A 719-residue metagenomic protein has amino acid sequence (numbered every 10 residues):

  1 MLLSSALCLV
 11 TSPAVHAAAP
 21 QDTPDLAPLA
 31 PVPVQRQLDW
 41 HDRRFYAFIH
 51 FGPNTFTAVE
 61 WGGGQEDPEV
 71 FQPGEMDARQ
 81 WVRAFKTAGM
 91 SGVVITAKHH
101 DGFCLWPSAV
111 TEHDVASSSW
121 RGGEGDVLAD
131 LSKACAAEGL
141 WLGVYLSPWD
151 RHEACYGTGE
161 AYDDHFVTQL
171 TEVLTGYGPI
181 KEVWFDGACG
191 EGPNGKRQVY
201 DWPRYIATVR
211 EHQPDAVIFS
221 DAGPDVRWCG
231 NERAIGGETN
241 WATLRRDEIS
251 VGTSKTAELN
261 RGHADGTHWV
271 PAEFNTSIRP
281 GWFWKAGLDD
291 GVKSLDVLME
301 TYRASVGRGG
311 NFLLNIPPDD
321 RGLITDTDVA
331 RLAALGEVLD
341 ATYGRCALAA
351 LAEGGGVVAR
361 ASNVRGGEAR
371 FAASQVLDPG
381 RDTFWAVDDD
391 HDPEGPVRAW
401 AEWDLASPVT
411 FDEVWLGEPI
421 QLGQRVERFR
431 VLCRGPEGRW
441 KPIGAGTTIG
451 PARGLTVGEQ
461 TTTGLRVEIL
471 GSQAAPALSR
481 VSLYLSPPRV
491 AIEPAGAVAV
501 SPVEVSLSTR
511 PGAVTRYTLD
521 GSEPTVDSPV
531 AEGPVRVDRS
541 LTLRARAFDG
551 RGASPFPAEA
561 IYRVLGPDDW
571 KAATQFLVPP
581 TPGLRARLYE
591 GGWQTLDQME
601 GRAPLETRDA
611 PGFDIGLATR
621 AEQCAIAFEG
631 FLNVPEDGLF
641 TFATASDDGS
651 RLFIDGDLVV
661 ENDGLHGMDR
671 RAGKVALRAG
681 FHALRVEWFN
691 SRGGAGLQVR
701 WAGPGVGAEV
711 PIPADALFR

Functional and structural regions predicted by a protein language model:
A18-S374, D378-V397, E402-W403, W415-G417 (+5 more regions): Mature catalytic domains of secreted/periplasmic carbohydrate-active enzymes
A97, L507-T509, L632-V634, G638-L652 (+1 more regions): Aromatic-lined ligand-binding clefts that engage carbohydrates, nucleic acids, or primary amines
A347-G380, G566-P611: Predominantly extracellular/luminal regions of secreted and cell-surface proteins, especially disulfide-bonded
D392-S407, A621-L632, R670-G673: Short beta-strands within extracellular/lumenal beta-sheet-rich domains
I443-A475, R670-V675: Beta-sandwich interaction modules
E468-A474, R685-G693: Short beta-strand-plus-loop segments that form exposed binding edges in beta-rich domains
Q473-S486, G693-R700: Edge beta-strands of jelly-roll/beta-sandwich modules across compartments, strongly enriched in secreted/luminal
L485-P582, E606-D609, F613-A618, A625-A627 (+4 more regions): Short, compositionally stereotyped local motifs that mark structural "simplifiers"
